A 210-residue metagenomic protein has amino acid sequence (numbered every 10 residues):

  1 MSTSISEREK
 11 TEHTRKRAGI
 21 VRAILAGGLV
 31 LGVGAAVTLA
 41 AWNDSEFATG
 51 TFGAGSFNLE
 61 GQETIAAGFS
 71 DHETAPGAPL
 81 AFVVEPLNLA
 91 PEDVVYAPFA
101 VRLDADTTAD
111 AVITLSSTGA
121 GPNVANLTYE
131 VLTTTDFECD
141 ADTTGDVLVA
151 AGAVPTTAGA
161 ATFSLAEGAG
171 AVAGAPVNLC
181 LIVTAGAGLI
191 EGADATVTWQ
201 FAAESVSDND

Functional and structural regions predicted by a protein language model:
S2-D210: Long, small/polar-residue-biased beta-strand-and-loop interaction regions
